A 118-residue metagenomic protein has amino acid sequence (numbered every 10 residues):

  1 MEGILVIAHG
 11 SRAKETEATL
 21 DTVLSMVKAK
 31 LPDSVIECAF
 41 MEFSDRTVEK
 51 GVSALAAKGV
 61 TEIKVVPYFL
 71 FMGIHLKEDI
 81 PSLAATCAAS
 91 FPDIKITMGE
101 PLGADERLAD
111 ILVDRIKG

Functional and structural regions predicted by a protein language model:
M1-G118: Active-site-proximal alpha-helix that buttresses catalytic centers in soluble enzyme cores
